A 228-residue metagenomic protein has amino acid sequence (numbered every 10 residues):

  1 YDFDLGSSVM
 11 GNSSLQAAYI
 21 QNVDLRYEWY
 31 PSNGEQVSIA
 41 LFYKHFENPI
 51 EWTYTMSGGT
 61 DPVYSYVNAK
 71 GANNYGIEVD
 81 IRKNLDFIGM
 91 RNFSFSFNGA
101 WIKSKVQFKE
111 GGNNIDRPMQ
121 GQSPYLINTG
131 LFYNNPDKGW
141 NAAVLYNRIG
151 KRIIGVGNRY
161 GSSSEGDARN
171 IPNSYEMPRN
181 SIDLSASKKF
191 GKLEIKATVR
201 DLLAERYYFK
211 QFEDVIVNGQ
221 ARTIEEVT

Functional and structural regions predicted by a protein language model:
Y1-S38, Y43-F46, S57-N84, Q120-Y125 (+2 more regions): Outer-membrane beta-barrel signature, preferentially recognizing the C-terminal barrel domain of Gram-negative
Y1-S8, P49-S57, I102, V106-I115 (+2 more regions): Outer-membrane beta-barrel translocator domains and adjoining extracellular loop/strand segments of Gram-negative
Y19, W29-N33, H45, K83-G89 (+3 more regions): Outer-membrane beta-barrel strand-turn architecture
R26-E28, A40, D80-N84, G130-N134 (+4 more regions): Transmembrane beta-barrel domains of outer membrane proteins
F42-F46, V63-V156: Gram-negative outer-membrane beta-barrel transporters
E47-N48, P136, R148-S164, S187-T228: C-terminal beta-signal and adjacent terminal beta-strands/loops of Gram-negative outer-membrane beta-barrel proteins
G58-S65, Q107-P118, V156-N173, D214-E225: Flexible, solvent-exposed loop segments that connect beta-strands
